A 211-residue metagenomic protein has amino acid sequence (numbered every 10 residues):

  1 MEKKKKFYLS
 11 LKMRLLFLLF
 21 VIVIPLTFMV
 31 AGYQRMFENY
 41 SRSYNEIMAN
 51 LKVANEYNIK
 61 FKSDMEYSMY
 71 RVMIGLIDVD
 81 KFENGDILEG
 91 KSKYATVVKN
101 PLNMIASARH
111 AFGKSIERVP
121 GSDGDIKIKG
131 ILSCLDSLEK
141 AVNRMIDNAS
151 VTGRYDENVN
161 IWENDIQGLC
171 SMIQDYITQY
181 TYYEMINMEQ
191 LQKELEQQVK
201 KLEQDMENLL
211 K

Functional and structural regions predicted by a protein language model:
M1-Y8: N-terminal sensory and localization modules of signal-transduction and trafficking proteins
L11-F17: N-terminal Sec-pathway targeting helices
L15, V23-M69, L88, Y94 (+3 more regions): Amphipathic alpha-helical segments and their boundaries
M36-M48, V142-L210: Juxtamembrane amphipathic/coiled-coil helical coupling segments that flank and transmit signals to/from transmembrane
D64, S68, L88-V159, D165 (+2 more regions): Heptad-repeat alpha-helical coiled-coil/4-helix-bundle sensor or tether segments in soluble regions
R71-F82: Extracellular/periplasmic ligand-binding regions of membrane signal-transduction receptors
